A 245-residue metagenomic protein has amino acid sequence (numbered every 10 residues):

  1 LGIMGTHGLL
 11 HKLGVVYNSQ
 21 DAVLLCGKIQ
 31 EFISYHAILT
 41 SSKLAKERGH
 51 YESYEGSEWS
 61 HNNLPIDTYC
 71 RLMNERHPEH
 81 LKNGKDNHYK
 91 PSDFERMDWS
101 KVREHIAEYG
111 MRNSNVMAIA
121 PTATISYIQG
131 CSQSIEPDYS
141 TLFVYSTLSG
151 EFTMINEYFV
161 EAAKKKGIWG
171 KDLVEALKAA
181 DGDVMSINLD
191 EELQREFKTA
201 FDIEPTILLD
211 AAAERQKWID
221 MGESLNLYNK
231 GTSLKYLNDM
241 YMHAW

Functional and structural regions predicted by a protein language model:
L1, V15-T122, E192-E196, E223-S224 (+1 more regions): Internal maturation/activation junctions in enzymes
L1-G14, V184-I187, D210: Core structural elements
I3-T6, L39, E157: A generic alpha-helix surface/boundary motif
G8-V16, K43, E214-K217, M221: Conserved helix-loop functional segments at active or binding sites
K46, H50, H88-R96, H105-W245: Catalytic alpha/beta core of large soluble enzyme barrels
